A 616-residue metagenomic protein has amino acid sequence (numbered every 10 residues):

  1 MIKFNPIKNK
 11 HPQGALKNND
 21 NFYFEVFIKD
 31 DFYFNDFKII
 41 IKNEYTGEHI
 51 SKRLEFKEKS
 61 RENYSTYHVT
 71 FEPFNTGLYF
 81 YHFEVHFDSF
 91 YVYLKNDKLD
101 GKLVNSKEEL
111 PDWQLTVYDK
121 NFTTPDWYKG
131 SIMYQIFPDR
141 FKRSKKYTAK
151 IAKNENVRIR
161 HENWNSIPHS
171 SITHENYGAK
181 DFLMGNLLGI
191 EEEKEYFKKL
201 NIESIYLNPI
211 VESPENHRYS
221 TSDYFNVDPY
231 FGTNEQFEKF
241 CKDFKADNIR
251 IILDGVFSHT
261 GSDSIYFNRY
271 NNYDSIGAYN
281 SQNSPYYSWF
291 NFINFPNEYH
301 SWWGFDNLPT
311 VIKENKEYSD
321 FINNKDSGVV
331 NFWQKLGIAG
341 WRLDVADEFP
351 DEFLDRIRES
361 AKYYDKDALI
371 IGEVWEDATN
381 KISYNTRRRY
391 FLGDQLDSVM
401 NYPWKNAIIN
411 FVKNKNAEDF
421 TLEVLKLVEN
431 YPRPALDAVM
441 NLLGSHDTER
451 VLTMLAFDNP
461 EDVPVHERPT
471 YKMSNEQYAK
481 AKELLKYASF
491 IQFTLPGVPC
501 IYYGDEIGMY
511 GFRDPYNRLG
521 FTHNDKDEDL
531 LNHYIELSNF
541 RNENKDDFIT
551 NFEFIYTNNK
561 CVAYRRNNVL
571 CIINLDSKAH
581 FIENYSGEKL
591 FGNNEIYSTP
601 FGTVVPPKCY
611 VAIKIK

Functional and structural regions predicted by a protein language model:
M1-G130: Glycan-association/targeting regions that enable binding to alpha-glucans and other polysaccharides
D30, N568-V569, T599-K616: C-terminal beta-strand-rich structural cap/linker in extracellular carbohydrate-active enzymes
I132-Y134, I205-L207, I251-L253, W341 (+3 more regions): Hydrophobic faces of well-ordered beta-strands that scaffold small-molecule active sites in alpha/beta enzyme cores
F137-E203, I210-K335, I357-Y363: Substrate-binding/active-site clefts of carbohydrate-active enzymes
D139, Y384-N385, D437-M473, S489-K526: Aromatic/acidic polysaccharide-binding cleft in carbohydrate-active enzymes
C241, K245-R250, S258-H259, S264-S275 (+5 more regions): Active-site-proximal helices and loops of the catalytic beta/alpha 8
G520-L531, L537-N544, H580-P600, V605-C609: C-terminal accessory region downstream of the catalytic core in glycan-modifying enzymes
F554-Y585: Carbohydrate-binding surface patches
